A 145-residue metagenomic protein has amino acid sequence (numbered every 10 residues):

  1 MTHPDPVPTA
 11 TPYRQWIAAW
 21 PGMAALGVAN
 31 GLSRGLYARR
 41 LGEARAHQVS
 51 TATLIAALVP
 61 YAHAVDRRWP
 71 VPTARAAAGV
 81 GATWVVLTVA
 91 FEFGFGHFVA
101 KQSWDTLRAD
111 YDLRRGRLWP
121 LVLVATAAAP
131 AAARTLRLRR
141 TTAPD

Functional and structural regions predicted by a protein language model:
M1-D145: Short amphipathic, positively biased membrane-proximal segments that drive organelle/inner-membrane targeting
